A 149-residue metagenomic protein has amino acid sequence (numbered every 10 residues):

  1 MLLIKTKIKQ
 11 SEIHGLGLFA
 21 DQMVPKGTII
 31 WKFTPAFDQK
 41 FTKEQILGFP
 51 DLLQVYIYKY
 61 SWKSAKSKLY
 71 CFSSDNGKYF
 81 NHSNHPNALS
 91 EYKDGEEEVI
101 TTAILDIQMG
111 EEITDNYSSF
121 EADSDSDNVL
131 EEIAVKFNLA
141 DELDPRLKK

Functional and structural regions predicted by a protein language model:
M1-K149: Conserved catalytic SET/PR domain of SAM-dependent protein methyltransferases, capturing the structural core that binds
